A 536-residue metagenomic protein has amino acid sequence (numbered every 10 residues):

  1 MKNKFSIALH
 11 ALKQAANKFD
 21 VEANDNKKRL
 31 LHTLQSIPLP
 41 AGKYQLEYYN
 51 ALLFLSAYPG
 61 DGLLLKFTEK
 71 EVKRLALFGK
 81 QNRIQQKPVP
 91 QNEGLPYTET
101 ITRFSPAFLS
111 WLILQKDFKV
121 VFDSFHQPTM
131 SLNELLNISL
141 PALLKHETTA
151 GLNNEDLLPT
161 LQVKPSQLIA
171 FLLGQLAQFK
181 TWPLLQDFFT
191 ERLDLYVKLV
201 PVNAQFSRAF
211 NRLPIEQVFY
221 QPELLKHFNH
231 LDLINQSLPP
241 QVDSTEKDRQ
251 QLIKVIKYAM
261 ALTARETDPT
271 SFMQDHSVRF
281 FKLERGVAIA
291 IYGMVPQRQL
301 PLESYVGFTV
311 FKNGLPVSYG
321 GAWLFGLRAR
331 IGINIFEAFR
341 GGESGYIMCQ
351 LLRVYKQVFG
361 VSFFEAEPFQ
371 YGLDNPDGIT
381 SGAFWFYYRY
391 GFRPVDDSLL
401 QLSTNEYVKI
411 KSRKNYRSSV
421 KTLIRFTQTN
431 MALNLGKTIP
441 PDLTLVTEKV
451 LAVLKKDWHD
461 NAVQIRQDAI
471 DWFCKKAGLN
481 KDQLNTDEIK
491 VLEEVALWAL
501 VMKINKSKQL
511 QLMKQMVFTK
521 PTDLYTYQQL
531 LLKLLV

Functional and structural regions predicted by a protein language model:
M1-E147, S412-V536: Long, compositionally biased intrinsically disordered regions
Q14, Q35, Q45, Q81 (+25 more regions): Residue-identity detector for glutamine
D61, M273-D275, E367: Poly-acidic low-complexity segments
W111-V255: Long, charge-dense tracts
L143, G151-L158, P165-Q175, S318 (+2 more regions): Acyl-donor binding region in acyl/amide transferases
S207, L213, V218, P222 (+5 more regions): Generic detector of bulky aromatic hydrophobic side chains
Q241-R340, C349, R353-F359, N480-D482 (+2 more regions): A conserved beta-strand-loop-helix scaffold within acyl/acetyltransferase catalytic domains
N405-R413: Short amphipathic alpha-helical linker/capping segments at the junctions of internal repeats and modular domains
